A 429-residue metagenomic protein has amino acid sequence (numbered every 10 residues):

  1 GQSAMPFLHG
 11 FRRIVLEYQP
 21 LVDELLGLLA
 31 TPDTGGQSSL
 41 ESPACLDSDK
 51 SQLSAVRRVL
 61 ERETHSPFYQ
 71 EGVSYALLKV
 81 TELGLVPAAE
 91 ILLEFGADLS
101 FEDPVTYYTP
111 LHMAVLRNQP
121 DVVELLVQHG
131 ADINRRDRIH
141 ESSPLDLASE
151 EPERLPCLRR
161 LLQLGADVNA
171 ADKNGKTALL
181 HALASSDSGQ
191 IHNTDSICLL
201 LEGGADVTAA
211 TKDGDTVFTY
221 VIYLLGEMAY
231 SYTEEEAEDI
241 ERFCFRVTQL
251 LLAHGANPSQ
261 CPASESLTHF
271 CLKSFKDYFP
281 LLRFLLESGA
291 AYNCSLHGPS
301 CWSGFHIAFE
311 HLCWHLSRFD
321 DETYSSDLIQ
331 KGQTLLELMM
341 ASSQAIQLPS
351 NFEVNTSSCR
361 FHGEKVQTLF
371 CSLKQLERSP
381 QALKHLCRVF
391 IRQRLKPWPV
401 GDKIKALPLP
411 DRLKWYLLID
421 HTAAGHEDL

Functional and structural regions predicted by a protein language model:
S3-E24, A30-T31, C271-F284, S288-L429: Cullin-RING E3 adaptor/co-adaptor recruitment helices
S3-L93, A97: N-terminal segments that cap or nucleate solenoid repeat domains
L46-S48, K79-L85, M113-Q119, L147-R154 (+4 more regions): Ankyrin repeat A-helix N-terminal signature
A55, P87-A88, D121-V122, E153-C157 (+4 more regions): Conserved ankyrin/ankyrin-like repeat signature
R58-T64, E90-D98, E124-D132, R159-D167 (+4 more regions): Ankyrin repeat domain, specifically the short helix-to-loop turn at the C-terminus of the second helix of each repeat
F68-Y69, L99-D103, I133-D137, V168-A171 (+3 more regions): Ankyrin repeat boundary signal
V73, T106-Y107, H140-E141, G175 (+3 more regions): Start-of-repeat signature of ankyrin repeats
R138, E150-T211, T219: Solenoidal tandem-repeat scaffolds enriched in leucines and small polar residues
